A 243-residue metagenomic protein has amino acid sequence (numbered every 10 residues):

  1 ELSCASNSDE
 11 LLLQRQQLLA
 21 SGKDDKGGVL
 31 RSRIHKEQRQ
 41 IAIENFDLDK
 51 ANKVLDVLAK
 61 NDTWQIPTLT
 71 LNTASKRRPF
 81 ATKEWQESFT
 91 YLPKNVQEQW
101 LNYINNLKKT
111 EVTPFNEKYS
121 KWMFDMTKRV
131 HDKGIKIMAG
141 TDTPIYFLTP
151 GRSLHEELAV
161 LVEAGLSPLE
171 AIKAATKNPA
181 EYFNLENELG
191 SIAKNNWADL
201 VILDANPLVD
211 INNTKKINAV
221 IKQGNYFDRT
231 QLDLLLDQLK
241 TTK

Functional and structural regions predicted by a protein language model:
E1-N7, N225: Short, acidic/turn-prone active-site loops that include or flank metal/cofactor- and phosphate-binding residues
S6-A164, L239: Active-site neighborhoods of metal-dependent hydrolases
Q65, D142, L161, A171 (+4 more regions): Divalent metal-coordination and catalytic microenvironments
T70, A205-P207, N225, L232: Solvent-exposed coil/turn segments that connect beta secondary-structure elements in extracytoplasmic/periplasmic
A74-S75, I211, T230: Glycine/Thr-rich phosphate-binding loops of Rossmann-like dinucleotide-binding domains
T149, S167-I172, E181-I217: Acidic, glycine-enriched loop/beta-strand segments at the rims of small-molecule binding/catalytic pockets
V220: Short aromatic-centered micro-motifs
N225-K243: Extracellular/periplasmic ectodomains of large secreted or surface enzymes and adhesion receptors
